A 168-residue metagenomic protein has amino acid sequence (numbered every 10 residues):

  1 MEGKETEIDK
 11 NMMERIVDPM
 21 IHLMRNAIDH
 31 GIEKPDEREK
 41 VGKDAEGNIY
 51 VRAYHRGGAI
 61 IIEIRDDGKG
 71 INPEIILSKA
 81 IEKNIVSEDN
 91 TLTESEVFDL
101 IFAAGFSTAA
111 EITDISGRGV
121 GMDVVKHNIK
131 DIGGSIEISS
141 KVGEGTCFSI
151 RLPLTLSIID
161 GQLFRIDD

Functional and structural regions predicted by a protein language model:
E2-D167: Conserved glycine-centered short motifs in functionally critical loops
